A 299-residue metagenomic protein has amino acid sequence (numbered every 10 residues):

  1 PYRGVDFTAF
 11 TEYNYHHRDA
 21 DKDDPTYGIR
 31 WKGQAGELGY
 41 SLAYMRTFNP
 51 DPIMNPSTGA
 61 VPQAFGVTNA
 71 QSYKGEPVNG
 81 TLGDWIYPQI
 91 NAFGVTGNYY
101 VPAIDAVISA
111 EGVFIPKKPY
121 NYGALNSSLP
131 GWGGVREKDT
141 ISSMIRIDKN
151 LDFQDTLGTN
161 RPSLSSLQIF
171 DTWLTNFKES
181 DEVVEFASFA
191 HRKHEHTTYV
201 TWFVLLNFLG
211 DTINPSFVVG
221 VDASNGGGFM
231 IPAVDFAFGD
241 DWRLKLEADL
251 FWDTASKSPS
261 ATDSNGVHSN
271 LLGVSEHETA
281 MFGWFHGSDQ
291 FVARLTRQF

Functional and structural regions predicted by a protein language model:
P1, I53-G59, Y120-S127, N176-V184 (+3 more regions): Outer-membrane beta-barrel translocator domains and adjoining extracellular loop/strand segments of Gram-negative
P1-N49: Aromatic- and glycine-enriched pocket-lining scaffold segments that form the walls of small-molecule binding clefts
Y13-H17, N79-G83, S127-E137, E185-H191 (+2 more regions): Extracellular loop and loop/strand-boundary signature of outer-membrane beta-barrel proteins
D23-Y27, Q89-F93, E137-S143, H194-V200 (+2 more regions): Residues that define the transmembrane beta-barrel architecture of outer-membrane proteins
I29-G33, L42, V95-Y99, A110 (+5 more regions): Residues on the lipid-exposed face of transmembrane beta-strands in outer-membrane beta-barrel proteins
Q34-G39, V101-V107, D152-S163, N207-P215 (+1 more regions): Short loop/turn motifs that connect adjacent beta-strands in outer-membrane beta-barrel proteins
A35-E37, R46-P50, F114-K118, L151 (+5 more regions): Transmembrane beta-strands of outer-membrane beta-barrel pores
H268-F299: Outer-membrane beta-barrel "beta-signal"
